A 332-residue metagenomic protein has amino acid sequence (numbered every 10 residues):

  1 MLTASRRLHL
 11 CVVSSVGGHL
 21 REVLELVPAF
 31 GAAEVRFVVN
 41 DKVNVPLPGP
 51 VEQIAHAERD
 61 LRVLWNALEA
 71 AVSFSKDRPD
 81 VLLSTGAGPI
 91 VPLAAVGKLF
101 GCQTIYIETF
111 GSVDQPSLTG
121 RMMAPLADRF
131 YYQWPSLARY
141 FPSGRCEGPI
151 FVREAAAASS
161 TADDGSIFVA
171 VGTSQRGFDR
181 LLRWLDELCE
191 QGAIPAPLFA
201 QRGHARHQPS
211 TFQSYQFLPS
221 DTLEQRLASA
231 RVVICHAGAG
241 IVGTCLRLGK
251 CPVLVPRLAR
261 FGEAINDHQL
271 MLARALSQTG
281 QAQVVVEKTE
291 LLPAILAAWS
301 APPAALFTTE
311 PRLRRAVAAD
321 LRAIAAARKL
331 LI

Functional and structural regions predicted by a protein language model:
S14, L24-A32, V38-G49, E58 (+2 more regions): Donor-nucleotide binding loops and adjacent catalytic segments primarily of GT-B fold Leloir glycosyltransferases
I54, C146, S214-F217, A282-L291: Short acidic-hydrophobic, aromatic-tinged amphipathic segments that line or gate anion-handling sites
E58-V81: An amphipathic, basic-hydrophobic alpha-helix
R78, P125-L126, Q225-S229: Alpha-helix C-terminal capping/helix-to-coil transition sites in glycosyltransferase folds
L83-A87, V91, L223-I265: A donor-sugar binding/catalytic signature common to diverse glycosyltransferases and related nucleotide-sugar
C102-A157, R274-T279: Active-site-proximal region of nucleotide-activated glycan assembly enzymes, centered on histidine/acidic-rich loops
Y106, F217, C251-E287: Nucleotide-sugar donor-binding patch of glycosyltransferase catalytic domains
P293, A297-I332: C-terminal amphipathic helix plus adjacent low-complexity, charged tail appended to glycosyltransferase catalytic
